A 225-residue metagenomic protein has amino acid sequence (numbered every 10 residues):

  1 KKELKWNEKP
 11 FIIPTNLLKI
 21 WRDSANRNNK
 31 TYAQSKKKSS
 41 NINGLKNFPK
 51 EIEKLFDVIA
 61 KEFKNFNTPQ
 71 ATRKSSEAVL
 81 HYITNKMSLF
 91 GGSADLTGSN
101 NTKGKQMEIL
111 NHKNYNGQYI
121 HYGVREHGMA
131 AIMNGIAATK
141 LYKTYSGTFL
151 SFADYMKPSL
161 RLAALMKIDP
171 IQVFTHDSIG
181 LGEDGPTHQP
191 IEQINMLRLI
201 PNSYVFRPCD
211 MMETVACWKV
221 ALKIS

Functional and structural regions predicted by a protein language model:
K1-K2, N7, H176, H188: Histidine-centered active-site/metal-ligand motif
K2-K19: Conserved phosphoryl-transfer catalytic core
K19, S24-S225: Thiamine diphosphate
